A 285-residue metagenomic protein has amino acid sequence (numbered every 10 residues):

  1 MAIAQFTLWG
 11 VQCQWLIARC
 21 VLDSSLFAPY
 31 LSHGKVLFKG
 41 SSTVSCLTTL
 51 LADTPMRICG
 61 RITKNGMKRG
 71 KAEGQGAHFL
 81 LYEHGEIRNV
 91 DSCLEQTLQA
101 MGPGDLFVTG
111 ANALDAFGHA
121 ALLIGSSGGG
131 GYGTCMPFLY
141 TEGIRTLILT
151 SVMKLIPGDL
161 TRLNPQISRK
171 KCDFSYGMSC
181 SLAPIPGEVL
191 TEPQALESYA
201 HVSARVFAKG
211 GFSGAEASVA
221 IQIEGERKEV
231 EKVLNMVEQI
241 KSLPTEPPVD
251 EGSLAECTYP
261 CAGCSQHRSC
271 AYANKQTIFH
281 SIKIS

Functional and structural regions predicted by a protein language model:
A2-A4, L8-I17, G76-T245, V249-A271 (+1 more regions): Conserved phosphate- and dinucleotide-binding cores of soluble alpha/beta proteins, encompassing both enzyme active
A2-H84: N-terminal active-site beta-alpha-beta segment that forms phosphate/nucleotide-binding and substrate-recognition loops
I278-F279: Long, charge-rich intrinsically disordered regions
